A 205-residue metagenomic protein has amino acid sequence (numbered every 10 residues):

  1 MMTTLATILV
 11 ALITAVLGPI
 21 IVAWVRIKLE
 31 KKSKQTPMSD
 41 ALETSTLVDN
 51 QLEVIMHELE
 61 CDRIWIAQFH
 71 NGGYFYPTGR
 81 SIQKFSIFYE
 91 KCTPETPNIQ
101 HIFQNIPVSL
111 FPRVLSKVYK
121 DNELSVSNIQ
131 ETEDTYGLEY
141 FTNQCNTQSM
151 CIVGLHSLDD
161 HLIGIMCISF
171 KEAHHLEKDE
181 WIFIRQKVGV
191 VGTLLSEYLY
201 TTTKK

Functional and structural regions predicted by a protein language model:
M1-A6: Short, strongly hydrophobic alpha-helical membrane anchors
L9-I13, L17-E95, T202-K205: Intrinsically disordered, low-complexity terminal regulatory regions
T44-Q51, V108-P112, I182-R185: Well-ordered, non-membrane alpha-helical segments in soluble/globular domains
K84-Q148: Regulatory sensory and allosteric helical modules in signal-transduction proteins and certain transcription factors
C145-N146, L158-I163: Domain-wide signal for the mature, well-folded portions of proteins, strongly enriched in nucleus-encoded organellar
S149-S157: Short hydrophobic beta-strand micro-motif common in sensory/regulatory domains
I152, L162-I165: Short glycine-/small-residue motifs
G164-K205: Juxtadomain coupling helices with adjacent low-complexity linkers
